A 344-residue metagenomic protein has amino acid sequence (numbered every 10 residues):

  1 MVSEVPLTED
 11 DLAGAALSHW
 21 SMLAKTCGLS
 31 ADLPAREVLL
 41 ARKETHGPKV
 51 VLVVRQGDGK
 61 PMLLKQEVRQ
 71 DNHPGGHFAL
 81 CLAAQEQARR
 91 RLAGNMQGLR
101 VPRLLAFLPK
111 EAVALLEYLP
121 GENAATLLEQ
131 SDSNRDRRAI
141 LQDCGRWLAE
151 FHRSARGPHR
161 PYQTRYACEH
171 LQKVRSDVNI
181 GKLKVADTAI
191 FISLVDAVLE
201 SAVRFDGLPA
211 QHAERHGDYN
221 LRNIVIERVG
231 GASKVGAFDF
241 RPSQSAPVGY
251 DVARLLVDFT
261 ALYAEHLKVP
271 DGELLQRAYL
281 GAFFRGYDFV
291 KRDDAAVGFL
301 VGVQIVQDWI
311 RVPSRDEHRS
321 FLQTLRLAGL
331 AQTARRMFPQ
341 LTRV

Functional and structural regions predicted by a protein language model:
A16-A35, S154-G217, E227-V229: An alpha-helical support segment within catalytic cores of ATP-dependent transferases
L29-G57: ATP-binding glycine-rich phosphate-binding loop
V51-L80: ATP-binding glycine-rich loop module of kinase domains
R91, E122-Q163: Conserved kinase catalytic-core helix
V101-A112: Short beta-strand micro-motifs within the conserved protein kinase catalytic domain, predominantly in the N-lobe
A114-N123: Short pocket-lining segment of the protein kinase catalytic domain that shapes the ATP-binding cleft
R222-R254: Catalytic activation segment of kinase domains across protein kinase-like and atypical kinase folds
G249-K291, G302-F321: Active-site activation/catalytic loop segments of kinase-like enzymes and analogous catalytic loops in related
